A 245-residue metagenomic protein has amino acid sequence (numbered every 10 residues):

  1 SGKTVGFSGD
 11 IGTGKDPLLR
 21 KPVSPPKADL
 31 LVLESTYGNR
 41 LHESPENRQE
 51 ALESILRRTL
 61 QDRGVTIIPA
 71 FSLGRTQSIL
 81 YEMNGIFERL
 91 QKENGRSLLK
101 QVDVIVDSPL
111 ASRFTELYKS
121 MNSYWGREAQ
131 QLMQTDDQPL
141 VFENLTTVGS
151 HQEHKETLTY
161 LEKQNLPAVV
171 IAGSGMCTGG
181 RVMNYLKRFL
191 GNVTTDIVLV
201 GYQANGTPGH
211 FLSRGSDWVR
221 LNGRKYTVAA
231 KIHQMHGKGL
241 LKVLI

Functional and structural regions predicted by a protein language model:
S1-S78, E82-L99, D103: His/Asp/Glu-rich metal-coordinating catalytic cores of metallo-dependent phosphodiesterases/hydrolases acting on
G6, D29-V32, I105, V170-I171 (+2 more regions): Hydrophobic/aromatic beta-strand patches that form the interior of the parallel beta-sheet core in alpha/beta enzyme
G9-I11, S35-Y37, F71-L73, P109-L110 (+4 more regions): Active-site metal-binding loops of divalent metal-dependent hydrolases
P17-V32, S123-A129, Q203-A229: Short, compositionally biased "basic patch" segments
K27, K100, L166, V228-K231: A generic structural signal for well-ordered coil/turn residues at beta-strand boundaries that shape enzyme active-site
E43-E50, Q152, M176-C177, K238-L244: Conserved phosphate-coordination/catalytic loops
I55-H210, V219-R220: Hard-cation-handling environments
R220-I245: Generic long, charged, amphipathic alpha-helical segments
